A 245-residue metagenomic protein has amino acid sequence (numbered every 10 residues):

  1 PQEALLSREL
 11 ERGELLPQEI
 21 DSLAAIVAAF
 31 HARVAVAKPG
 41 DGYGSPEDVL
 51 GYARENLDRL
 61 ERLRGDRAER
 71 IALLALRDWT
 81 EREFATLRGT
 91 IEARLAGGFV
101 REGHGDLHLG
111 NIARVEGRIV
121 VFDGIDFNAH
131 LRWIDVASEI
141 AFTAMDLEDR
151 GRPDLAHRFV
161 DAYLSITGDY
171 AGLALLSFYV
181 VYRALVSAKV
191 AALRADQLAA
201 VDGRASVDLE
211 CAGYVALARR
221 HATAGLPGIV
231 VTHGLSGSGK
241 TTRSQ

Functional and structural regions predicted by a protein language model:
E3-L109, A113-G228: ATP-dependent phospho-/nucleotidyl transfer catalytic cores
V230-T232: Hydrophobic anchor at the beta1->P-loop junction of P-loop NTPases
L235-S236: The conserved Walker
K240: Conserved lysine of the Walker
R243: Hydrophobic positions on the alpha1 helix immediately C-terminal to the Walker A/P-loop
